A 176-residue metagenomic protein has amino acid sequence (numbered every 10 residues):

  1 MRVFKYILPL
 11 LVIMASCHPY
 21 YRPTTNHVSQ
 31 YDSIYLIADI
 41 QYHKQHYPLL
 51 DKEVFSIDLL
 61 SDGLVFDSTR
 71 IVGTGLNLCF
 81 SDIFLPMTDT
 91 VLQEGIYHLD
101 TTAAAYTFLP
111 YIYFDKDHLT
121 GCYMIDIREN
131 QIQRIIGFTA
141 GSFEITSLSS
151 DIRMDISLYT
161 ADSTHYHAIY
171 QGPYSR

Functional and structural regions predicted by a protein language model:
R2-P9: Sec-dependent signal peptide recognition, specifically the positively charged N-region followed immediately by
L8, D51-E53, T74, S150-I152 (+2 more regions): Residues at beta-strand starts and edge strands
M14-S16: C-terminal motif of bacterial Sec signal peptides marking the signal peptidase cleavage site
H18-Y21: Bacterial signal peptide processing site
N26-K44: Post-signal peptide N-terminal segment of mature Sec-exported envelope proteins
I40-V54, I145-R153: Short, ordered beta-strand-loop transition motifs
L49-E144: Surface-exposed helix/loop patches within compact recognition domains
G141-R176: C-terminal or internal capping secondary-structure element at the end of a domain, subdomain, or sheet
